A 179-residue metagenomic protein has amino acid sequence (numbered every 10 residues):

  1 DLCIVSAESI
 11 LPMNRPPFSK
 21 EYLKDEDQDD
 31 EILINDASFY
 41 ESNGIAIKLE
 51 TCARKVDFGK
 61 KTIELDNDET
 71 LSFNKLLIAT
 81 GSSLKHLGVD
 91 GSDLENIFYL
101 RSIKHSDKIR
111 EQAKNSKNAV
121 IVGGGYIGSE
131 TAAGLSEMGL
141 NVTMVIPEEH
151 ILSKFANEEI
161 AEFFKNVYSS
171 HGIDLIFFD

Functional and structural regions predicted by a protein language model:
D1-A46, G134-E159: Beta1-alpha1 glycine-rich phosphate/pyrophosphate-binding loop at the start of Rossmann-like nucleotide-binding domains
N14-R15, F58, L87-V89, T131-A132 (+1 more regions): Short glycine-/acidic-enriched loop or helix-start segments at secondary-structure transitions that form or flank
L33-V120, F178: FAD-binding core/adjacent interface of flavoenzyme oxidoreductases
I47-L65, L71, M138-D179: A Rossmann-like FAD-binding core segment of flavoenzymes
I127: Hydrophobic/small residue at the entry helix of a nucleotide-binding pocket
E130, G134, V167: Rossmann-fold NAD(P)-dependent oxidoreductase module
